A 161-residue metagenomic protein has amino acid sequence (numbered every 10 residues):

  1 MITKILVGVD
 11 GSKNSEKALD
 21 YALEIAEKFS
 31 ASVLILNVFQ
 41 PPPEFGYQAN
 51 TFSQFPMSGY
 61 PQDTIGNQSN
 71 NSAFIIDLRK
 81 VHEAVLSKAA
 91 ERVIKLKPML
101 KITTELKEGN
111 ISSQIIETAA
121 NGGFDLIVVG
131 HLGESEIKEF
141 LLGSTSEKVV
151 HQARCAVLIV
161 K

Functional and structural regions predicted by a protein language model:
T3-S69, K95: Small/aliphatic-rich secondary-structure junction motif
S12, E108-I111, E134: Short beta->alpha connector loops
L23, E91, E147: Active-site phosphate/pyrophosphate- and oxyanion-stabilizing loops and adjacent acidic/basic residues in soluble
S30, M99-K101, R154: A generic structural signal for alpha->beta connector loops
I35, T103-L106, I159: A structural preference for short, hydrophobic beta-strand core positions in alpha/beta folds
I75-I127: Structural beta-alpha unit
S113-K161: Gly/Ser-rich helix-loop-strand patches that form or flank binding pockets for ribonucleotide-derived cofactors
